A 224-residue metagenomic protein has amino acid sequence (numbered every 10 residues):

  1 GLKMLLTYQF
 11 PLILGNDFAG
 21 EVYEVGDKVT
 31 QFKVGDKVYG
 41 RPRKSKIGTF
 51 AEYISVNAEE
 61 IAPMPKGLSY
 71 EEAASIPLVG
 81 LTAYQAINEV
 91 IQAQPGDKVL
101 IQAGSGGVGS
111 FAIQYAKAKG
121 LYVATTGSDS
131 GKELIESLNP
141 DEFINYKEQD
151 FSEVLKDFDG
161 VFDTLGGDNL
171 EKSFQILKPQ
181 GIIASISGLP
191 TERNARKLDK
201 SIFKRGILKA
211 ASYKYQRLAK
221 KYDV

Functional and structural regions predicted by a protein language model:
G1-V25, T30-V224: Terminal helix/beta-alpha structural elements that buttress the NAD(P)+-binding lobe
